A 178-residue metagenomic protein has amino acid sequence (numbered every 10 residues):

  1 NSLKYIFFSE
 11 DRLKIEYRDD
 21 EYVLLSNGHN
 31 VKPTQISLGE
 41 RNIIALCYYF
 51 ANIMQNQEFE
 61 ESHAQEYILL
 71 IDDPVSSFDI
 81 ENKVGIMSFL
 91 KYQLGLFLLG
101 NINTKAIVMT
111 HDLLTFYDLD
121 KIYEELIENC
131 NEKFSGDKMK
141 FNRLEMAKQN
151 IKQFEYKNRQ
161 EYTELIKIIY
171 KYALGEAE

Functional and structural regions predicted by a protein language model:
N1-E16: Amphipathic alpha-helical domain-onset/packing element
R12-K14, N42, Y67-I68, T104-I107 (+1 more regions): Beta-sheet entry/capping signal
V23-A51, P74-I80: Conserved ABC ATPase signature
G39, H63-Q65, N101-N103: Short loop/turn elements that form and flank the Walker-type P-loop nucleotide-binding site in RecA-like NTPase cores
N52-F59, F97-L98: Post-Walker A helix-loop "phosphate-sensing" segment adjacent to the P-loop in P-loop NTPases
F59-A64, I68-D73: Catalytic Walker B motif of ABC-type/P-loop ATPase nucleotide-binding domains
A64, S77-I80, V84: Conserved D-loop-proximal element of ABC-family nucleotide-binding domains
G85-E178: C-terminal lobe/lid and adjacent interdomain/linker elements of RecA-like ASCE P-loop ATPase modules
